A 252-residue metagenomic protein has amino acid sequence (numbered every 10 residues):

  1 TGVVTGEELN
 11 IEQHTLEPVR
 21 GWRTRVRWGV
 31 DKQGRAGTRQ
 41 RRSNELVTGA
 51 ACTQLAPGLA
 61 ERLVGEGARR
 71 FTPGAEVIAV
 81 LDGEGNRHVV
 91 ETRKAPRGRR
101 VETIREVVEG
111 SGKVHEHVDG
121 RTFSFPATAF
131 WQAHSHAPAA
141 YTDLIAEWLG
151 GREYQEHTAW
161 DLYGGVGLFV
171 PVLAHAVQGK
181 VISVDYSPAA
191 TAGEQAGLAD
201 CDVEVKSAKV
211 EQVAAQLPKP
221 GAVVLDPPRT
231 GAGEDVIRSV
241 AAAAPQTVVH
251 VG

Functional and structural regions predicted by a protein language model:
T1-L225, T230-R238: Accessory RNA-recognition modules of RNA-modification enzymes
R238-Q246: A short glycine-rich, Lys/Arg-flanked "PGG" loop and its adjoining helix->strand segment in the class I
Q246-G252: Conserved beta-strand signature within the Rossmann-like core of class I S-adenosyl-L-methionine
